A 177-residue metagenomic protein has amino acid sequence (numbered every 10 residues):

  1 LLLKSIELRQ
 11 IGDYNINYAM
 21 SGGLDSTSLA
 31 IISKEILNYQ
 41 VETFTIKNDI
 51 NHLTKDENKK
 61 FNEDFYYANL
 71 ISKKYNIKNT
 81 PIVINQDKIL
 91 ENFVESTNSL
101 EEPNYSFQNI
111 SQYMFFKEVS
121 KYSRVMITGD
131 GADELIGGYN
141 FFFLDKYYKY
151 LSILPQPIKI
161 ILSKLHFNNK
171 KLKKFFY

Functional and structural regions predicted by a protein language model:
L1-Y177: ATP-dependent adenylate-handling active sites, centered on carboxylate activation for C-N bond formation
